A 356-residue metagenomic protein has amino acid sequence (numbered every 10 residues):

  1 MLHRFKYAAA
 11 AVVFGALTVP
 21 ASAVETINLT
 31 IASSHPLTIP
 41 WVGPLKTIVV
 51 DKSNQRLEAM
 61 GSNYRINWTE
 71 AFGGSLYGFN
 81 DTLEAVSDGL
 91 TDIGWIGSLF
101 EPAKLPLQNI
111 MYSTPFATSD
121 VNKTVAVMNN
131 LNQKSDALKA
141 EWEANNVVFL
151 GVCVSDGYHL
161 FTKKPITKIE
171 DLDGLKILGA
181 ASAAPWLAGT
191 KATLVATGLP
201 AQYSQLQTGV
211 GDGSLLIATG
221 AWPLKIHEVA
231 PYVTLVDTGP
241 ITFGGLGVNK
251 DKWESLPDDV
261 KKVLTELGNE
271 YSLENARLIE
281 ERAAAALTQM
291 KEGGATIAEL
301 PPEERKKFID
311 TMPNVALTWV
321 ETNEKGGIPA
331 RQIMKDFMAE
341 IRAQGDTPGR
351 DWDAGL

Functional and structural regions predicted by a protein language model:
M1-A9: Bacterial N-terminal signal peptides that target proteins for export
T18-A23: Sec/Tat signal peptide C-region and signal peptidase I cleavage site
V24-K123, L138-L356: N-terminal secretory/targeting leader peptides
T124-L138: Signature of the catalytic double-stranded beta-helix
